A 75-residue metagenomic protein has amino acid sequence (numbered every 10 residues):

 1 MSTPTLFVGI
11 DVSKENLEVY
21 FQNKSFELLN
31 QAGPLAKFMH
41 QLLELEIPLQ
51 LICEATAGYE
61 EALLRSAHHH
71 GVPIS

Functional and structural regions predicted by a protein language model:
M1-S75: Phosphate- and other anionic-substrate recognition elements at nucleic-acid/protein interfaces
